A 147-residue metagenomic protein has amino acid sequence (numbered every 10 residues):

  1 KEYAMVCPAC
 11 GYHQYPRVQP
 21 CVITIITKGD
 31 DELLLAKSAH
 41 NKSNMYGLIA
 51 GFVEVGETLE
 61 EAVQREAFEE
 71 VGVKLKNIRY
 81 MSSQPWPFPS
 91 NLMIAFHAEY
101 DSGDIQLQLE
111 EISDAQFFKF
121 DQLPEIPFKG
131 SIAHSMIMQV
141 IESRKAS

Functional and structural regions predicted by a protein language model:
K1-I25: Cys/His-rich short segments
P16-P20, L33, K74-K76: Short, structured loop/turn "capping" segments at alpha-beta junctions
P20-D31, K37-I49: Histidine/lysine/aspartate-rich catalytic loop segments that bind and position anionic ligands
V22, L92-I94, S113: Change "...and in nucleic-acid phosphodiester-cleaving endonucleases..." to "...and in nucleic-acid processing enzymes
T27, E99-D101, F118: Solvent-exposed residues in well-ordered beta-strands and their adjoining turns, especially edge/terminal strands
K42-Y46, F88, Q108-S147: Nudix hydrolase/Nudix homology domain
L48-S82, F96, D104: The catalytic Nudix box helix
Q84-L107: Active-site-adjacent beta-strand/loop module that shapes the phosphate/pyrophosphate-binding cleft
